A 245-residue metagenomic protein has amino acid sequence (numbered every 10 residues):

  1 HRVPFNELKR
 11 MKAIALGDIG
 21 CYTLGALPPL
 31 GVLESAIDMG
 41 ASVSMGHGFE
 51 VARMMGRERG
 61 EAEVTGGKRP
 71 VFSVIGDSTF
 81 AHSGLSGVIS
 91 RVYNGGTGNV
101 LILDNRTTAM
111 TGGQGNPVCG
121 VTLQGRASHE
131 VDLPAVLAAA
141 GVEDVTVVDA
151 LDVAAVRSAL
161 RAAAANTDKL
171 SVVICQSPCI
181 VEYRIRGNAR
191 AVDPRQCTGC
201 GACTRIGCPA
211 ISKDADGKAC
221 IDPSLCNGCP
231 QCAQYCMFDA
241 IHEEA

Functional and structural regions predicted by a protein language model:
H1-A26, H82: Cofactor-pocket helix-loop regions in the catalytic cores of large enzyme subunits
R2, I185, A189-A191: Phosphate/diphosphate-binding glycine-rich loops and adjacent basic-rich segments that engage nucleotide
E7, L16, S73-V74, V100-I102 (+7 more regions): Structured core elements
A13-I14, C21-L24, G48-E58, P209-K213 (+3 more regions): Conserved helix-loop functional segments at active or binding sites
C21, S177-I180: Short glycine-rich anion-binding loops that position phosphate/pyrophosphate groups of nucleotides and phosphorylated
A26-I174, R184-I185: Thiamine diphosphate
S177, R190, T198, A202-C220 (+2 more regions): Iron-sulfur cluster-binding cysteine motifs and their immediate structural context in ferredoxin-like electron-transfer
